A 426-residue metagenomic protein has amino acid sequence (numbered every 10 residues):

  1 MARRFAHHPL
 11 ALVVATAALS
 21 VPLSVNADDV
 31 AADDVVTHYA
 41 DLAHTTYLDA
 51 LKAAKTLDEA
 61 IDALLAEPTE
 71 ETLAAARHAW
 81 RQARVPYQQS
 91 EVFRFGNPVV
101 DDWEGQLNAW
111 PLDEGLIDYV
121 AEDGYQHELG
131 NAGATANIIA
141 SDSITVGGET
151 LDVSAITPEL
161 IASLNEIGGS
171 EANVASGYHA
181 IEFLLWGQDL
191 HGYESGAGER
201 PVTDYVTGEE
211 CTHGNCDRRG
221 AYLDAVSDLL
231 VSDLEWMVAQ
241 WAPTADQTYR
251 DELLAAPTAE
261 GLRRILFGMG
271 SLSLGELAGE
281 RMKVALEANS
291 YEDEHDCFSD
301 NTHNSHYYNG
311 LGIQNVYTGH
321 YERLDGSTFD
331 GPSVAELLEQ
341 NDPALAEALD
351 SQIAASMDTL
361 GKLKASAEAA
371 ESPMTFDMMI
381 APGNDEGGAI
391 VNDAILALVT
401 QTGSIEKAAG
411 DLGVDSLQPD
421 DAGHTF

Functional and structural regions predicted by a protein language model:
A2-L12: Bacterial N-terminal signal peptides that target proteins for export
A17-L19: Long, compositionally biased tandem-repeat segments
D28-F426: Mature extracytoplasmic or organellar-lumen-exposed domains after removal of signal/transit peptides
